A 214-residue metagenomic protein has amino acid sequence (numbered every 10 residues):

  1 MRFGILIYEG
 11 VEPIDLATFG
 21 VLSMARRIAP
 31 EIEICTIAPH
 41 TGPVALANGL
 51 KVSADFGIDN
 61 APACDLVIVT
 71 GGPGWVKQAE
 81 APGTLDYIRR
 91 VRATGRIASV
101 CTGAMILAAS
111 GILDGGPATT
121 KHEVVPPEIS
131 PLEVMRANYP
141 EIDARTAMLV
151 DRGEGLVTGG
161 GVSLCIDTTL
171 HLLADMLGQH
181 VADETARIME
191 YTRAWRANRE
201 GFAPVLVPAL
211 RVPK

Functional and structural regions predicted by a protein language model:
M1-I97, A104-G115, T119, P126-I129 (+3 more regions): Extended, subdomain-level signal for the structured scaffold at the beginning of enzyme domains
I97-S99, T158: Conserved SAM-binding loop
G153-G161: A short glycine-threonine-serine/GTX helix/turn-capping micro-motif
